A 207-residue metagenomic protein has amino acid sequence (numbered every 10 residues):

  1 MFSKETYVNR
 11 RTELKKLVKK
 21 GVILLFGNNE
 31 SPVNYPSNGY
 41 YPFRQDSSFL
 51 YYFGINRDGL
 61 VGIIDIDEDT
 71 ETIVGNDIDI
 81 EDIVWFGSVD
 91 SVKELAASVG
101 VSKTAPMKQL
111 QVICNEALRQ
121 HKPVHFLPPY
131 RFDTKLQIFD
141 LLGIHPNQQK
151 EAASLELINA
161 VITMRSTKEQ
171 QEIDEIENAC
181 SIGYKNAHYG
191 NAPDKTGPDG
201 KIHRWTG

Functional and structural regions predicted by a protein language model:
M1-H188, K201: A composition/biophysics-driven feature that prefers long, compositionally simple stretches
N186-G207: Acidic, proline/serine/threonine- and glycine-rich low-complexity intrinsically disordered segments
